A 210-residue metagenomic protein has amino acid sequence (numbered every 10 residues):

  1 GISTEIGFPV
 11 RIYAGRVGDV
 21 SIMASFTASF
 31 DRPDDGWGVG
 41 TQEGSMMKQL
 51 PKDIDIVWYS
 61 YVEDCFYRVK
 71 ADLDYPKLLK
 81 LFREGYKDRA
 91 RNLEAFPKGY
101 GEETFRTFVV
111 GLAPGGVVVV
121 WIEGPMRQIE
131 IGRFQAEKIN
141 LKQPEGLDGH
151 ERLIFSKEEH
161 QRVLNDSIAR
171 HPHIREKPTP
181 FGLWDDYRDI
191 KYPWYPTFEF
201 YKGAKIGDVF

Functional and structural regions predicted by a protein language model:
G1-I12, E199-I206: Structural motif
E5, Q49-P51, D64, E103 (+1 more regions): Short, surface-exposed loop/turn motifs at beta-strand boundaries within globular domains
Y13-V62, F210: Tryptophan-paired
S45-K52, S60-D64, K77-L81, G85-A90: Mature extracytoplasmic domains of secretory-pathway proteins
P51-D55, R68, F105-T107: Extracellular structured ligand-interaction cores
W58-V62, L73-Y75, G124: A mature extracytoplasmic/lumenal domain signature
F66-D72: Edge beta-strands of extracellular beta-sandwich domains
F96-F210: Activation corresponds to long, low-complexity, non-globular regions
